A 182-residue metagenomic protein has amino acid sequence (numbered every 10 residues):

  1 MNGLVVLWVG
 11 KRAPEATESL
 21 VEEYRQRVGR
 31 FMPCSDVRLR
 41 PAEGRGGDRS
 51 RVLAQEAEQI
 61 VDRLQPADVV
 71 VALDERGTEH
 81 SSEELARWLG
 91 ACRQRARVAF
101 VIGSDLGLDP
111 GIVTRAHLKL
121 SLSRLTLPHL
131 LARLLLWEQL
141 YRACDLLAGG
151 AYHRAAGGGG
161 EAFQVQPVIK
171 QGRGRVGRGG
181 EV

Functional and structural regions predicted by a protein language model:
M1-V28: N-terminal beta1-alpha1 ligand-phosphate binding loop
V6, V71, G103, L136: Conserved RecA-like P-loop NTPase ATPase core
L7-V9, V37, V101: Short hydrophobic segments within beta-strands
R12, E75-T78, S104-G107: Short glycine-rich anion-binding loops that position phosphate/pyrophosphate groups of nucleotides and phosphorylated
M32-A99: S-adenosyl-L-methionine/SAH cofactor-binding core of RNA-modifying enzymes
R87-T126: A mid-sequence interfacial segment
P110-A155: Structured adenosyl-cofactor binding patch, chiefly the S-adenosyl-L-methionine
E138-V182: Charged phosphate-binding loop/patch that engages nucleotide di/tri-phosphates or the phosphate backbone of nucleic
